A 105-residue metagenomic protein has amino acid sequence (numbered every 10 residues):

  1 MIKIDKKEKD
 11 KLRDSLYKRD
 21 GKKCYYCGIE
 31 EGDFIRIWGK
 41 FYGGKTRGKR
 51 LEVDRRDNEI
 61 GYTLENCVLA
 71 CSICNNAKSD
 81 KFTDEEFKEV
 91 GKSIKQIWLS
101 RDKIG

Functional and structural regions predicted by a protein language model:
M1-I29, E59: Short, charged surface segments at domain edges that flank catalytic/cofactor-binding sites
R13, E31, G39, F82-E86: Residue-level detector of alpha-helical recognition elements and their boundaries
L16, N58-E59, K81, I104: Sequence-pattern detector for short linear motifs and compositional/periodic biases rather than a specific fold
G28-L69, K78: Histidine-centered nuclease catalytic patch
L64-E65, S72-G105: A detector for short metal-coordination/catalytic motifs
